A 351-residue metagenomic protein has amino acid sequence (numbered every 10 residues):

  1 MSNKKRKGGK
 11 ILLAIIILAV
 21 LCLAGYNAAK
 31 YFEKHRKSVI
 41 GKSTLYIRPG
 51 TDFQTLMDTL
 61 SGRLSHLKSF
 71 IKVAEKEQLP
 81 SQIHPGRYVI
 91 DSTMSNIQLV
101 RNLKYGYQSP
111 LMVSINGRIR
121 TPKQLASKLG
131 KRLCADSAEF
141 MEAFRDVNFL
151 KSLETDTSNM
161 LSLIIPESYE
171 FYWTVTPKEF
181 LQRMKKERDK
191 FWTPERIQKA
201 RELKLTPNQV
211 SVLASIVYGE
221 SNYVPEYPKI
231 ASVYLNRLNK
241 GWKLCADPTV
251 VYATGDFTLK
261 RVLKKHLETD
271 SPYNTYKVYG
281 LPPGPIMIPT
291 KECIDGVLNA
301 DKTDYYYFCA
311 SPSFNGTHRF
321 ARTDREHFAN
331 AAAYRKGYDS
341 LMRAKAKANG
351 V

Functional and structural regions predicted by a protein language model:
M1-C245, G255, M287-E292, G296-D304 (+1 more regions): Conserved catalytic or metal-liganding residues and their short signature motifs at active sites of enzymes
C245-I286, K291-E292: Conserved SxxK-family serine transpeptidase/carboxypeptidase catalytic domain of penicillin-binding proteins
F308: Active-site-proximal loop/helix segment associated with metal-binding centers of metalloenzymes
